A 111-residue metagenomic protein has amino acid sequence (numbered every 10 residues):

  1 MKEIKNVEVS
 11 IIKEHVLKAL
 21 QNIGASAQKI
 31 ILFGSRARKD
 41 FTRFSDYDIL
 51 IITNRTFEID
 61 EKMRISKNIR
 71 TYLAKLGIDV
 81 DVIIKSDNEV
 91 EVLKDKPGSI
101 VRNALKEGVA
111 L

Functional and structural regions predicted by a protein language model:
M1-K29, R38-R43, T53-L111: Catalytic core of pol beta-like nucleotidyltransferases
F33-S35: Glycine-rich beta-strand-to-loop/alpha-helix junction loops that act as flexible
D48-I52: Short beta-strand->loop micro-motif that forms the acidic, two-metal-ion catalytic signature in nucleotide-processing
